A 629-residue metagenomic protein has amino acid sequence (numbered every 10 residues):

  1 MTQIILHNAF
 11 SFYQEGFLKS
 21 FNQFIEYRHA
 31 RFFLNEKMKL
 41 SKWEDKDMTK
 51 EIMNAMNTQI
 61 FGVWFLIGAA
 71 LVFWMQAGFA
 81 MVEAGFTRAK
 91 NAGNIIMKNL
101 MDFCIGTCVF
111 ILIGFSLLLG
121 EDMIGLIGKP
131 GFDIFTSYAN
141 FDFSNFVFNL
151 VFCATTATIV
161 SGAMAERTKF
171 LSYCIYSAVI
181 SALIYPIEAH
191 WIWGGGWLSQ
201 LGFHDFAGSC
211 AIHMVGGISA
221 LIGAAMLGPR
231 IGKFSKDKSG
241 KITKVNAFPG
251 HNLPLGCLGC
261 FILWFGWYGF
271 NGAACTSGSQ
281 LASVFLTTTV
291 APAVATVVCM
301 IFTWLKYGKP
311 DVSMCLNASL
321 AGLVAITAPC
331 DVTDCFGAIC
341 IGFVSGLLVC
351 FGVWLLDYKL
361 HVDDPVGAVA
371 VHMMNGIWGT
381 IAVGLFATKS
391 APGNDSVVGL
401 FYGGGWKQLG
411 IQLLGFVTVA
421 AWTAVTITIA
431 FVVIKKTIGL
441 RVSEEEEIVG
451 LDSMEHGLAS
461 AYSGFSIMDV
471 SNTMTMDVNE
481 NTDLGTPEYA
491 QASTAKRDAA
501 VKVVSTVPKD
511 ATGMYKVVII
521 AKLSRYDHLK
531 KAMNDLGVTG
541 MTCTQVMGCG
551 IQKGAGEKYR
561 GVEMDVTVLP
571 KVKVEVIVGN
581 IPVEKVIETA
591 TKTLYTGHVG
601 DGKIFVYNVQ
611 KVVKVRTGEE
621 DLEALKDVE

Functional and structural regions predicted by a protein language model:
I5-H7, Y13, N22, E26-Y27: Short terminal hydrophobic/aromatic SLiMs and anchors at protein ends
N8-A9, A30, E36: Short hydrophobic alpha-helical segments enriched in small aliphatic residues
F21-F24, F33, T486: Intrinsically disordered, low-complexity cytosolic terminal tails
D45-T506: Glycine- and aromatic-enriched membrane alpha-helices
M454-A461, T473-E629: Positively charged, small/polar-rich N-terminal and surface patches that mediate targeting and assembly and bind
